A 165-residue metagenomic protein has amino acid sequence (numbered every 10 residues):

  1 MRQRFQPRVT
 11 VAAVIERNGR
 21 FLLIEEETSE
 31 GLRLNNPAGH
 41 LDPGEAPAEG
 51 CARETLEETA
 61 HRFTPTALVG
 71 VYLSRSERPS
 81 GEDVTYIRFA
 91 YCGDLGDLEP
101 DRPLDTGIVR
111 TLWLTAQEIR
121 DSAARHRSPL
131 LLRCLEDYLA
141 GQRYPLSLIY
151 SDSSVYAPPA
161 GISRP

Functional and structural regions predicted by a protein language model:
M1-L22, H40, C92: Conserved N-terminal beta-strand and adjoining loop/helix that marks the start of the Nudix/MutT-like hydrolase domain
Q6, A13, R33, T111-L112: A residue-level structural signature of the nucleotidyltransferase/glycosyltransferase Rossmann-like core
R8, E16, N36, F63 (+1 more regions): Short connector loops at helix/strand junctions that flank enzyme active sites, especially segments positioning acidic
R17-E57: Conserved Nudix-box catalytic region and its N-terminal flanking loop in Nudix hydrolases and closely related
L41-T64, S74-P129, A160-P165: Unchanged
V69-G70: Local beta-strand/beta-hairpin segments that build beta-sheet-rich folds
R133-P165: Charged phosphate-binding loop/patch that engages nucleotide di/tri-phosphates or the phosphate backbone of nucleic
